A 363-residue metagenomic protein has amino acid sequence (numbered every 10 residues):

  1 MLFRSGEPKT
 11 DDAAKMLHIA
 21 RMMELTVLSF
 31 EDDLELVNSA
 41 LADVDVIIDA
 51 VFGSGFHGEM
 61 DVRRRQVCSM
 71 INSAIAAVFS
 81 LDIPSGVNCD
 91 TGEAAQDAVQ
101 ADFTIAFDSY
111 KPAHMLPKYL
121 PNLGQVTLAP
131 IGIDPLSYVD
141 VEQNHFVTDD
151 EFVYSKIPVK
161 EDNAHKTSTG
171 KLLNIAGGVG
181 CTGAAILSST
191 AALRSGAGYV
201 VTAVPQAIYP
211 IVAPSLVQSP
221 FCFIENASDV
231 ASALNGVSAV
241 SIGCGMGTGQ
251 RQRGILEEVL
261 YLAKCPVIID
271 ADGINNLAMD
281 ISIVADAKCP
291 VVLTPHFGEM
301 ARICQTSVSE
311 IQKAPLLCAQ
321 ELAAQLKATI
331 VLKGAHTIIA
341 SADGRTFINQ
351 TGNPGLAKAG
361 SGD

Functional and structural regions predicted by a protein language model:
M1, G6-T10, A14, H114-I268 (+2 more regions): Small-residue (G/A/S/T)-rich helix-start motifs and N-terminal tracts that mark the onset
M1-V51, E59-L81, A263, I283 (+1 more regions): Nucleotide and nucleotide-moiety/phosphate-recognizing core
T26-D33, D61, S85-C89, F152-P158 (+2 more regions): Short gly/ser/thr-rich secondary-structure transition/capping motifs
F30, A50, S80-I83, F107-D108 (+5 more regions): Generic beta-sheet signal
V44-V46, V51-Q143: Internal gly/pro-rich beta-alpha loop/helix module that stabilizes soluble enzyme cofactors or their anionic handles
I48, F52, S85, G273-N275 (+2 more regions): Short, glycine/acidic-enriched loop or turn micro-motifs at the edges of active sites
